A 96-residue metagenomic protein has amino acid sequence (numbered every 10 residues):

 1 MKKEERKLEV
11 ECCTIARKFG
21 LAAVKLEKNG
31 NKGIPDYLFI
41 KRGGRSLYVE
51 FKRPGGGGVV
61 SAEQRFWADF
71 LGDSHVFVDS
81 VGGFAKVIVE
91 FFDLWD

Functional and structural regions predicted by a protein language model:
M1-D96: Catalytic phosphate/metal-binding cores of nucleic-acid and nucleotide-processing enzymes, i.e., regions that mediate
